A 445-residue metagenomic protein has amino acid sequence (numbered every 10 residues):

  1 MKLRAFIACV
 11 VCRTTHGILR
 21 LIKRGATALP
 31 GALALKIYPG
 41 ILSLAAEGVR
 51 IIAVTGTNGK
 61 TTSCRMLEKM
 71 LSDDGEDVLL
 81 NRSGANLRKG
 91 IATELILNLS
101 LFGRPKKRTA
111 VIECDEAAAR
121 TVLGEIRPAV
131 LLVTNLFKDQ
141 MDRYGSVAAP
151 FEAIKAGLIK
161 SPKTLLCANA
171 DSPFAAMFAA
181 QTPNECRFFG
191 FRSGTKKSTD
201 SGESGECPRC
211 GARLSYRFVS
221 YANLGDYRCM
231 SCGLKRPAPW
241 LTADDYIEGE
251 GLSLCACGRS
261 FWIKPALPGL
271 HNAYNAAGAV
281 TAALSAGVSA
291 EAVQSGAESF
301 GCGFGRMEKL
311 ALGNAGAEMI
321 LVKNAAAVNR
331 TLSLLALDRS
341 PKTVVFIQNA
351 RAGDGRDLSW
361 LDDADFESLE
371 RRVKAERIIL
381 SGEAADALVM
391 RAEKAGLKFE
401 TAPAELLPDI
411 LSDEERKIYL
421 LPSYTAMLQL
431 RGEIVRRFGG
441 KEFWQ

Functional and structural regions predicted by a protein language model:
M1-R20, G25-T27, S204, G211 (+4 more regions): ATP-dependent carboxylate-amine ligase
L3-G190, S198-G202: Phosphate-binding loop of NTP-binding sites
A28, T62, N86, A117 (+12 more regions): Conserved active-site and cofactor/substrate-binding residues in soluble primary-metabolism enzymes
T57, R82-S83, E113-D115, N135-L136 (+10 more regions): Fold-independent oxyanion-binding glycine-rich loops and adjacent beta-strand/coil segments at enzyme active sites
L67, L71, I91-L95, A276-A286 (+1 more regions): Buried hydrophobic packing segments
D77, E185, R213, S289 (+1 more regions): Residue-level detector of anion-binding/catalytic polar loops
D142-V147, S220, D357-S359: Short, solvent-exposed loop/turn segments at secondary-structure boundaries
F188-V328: Adenine nucleotide phosphate-binding catalytic loops in nucleotide-utilizing enzymes
